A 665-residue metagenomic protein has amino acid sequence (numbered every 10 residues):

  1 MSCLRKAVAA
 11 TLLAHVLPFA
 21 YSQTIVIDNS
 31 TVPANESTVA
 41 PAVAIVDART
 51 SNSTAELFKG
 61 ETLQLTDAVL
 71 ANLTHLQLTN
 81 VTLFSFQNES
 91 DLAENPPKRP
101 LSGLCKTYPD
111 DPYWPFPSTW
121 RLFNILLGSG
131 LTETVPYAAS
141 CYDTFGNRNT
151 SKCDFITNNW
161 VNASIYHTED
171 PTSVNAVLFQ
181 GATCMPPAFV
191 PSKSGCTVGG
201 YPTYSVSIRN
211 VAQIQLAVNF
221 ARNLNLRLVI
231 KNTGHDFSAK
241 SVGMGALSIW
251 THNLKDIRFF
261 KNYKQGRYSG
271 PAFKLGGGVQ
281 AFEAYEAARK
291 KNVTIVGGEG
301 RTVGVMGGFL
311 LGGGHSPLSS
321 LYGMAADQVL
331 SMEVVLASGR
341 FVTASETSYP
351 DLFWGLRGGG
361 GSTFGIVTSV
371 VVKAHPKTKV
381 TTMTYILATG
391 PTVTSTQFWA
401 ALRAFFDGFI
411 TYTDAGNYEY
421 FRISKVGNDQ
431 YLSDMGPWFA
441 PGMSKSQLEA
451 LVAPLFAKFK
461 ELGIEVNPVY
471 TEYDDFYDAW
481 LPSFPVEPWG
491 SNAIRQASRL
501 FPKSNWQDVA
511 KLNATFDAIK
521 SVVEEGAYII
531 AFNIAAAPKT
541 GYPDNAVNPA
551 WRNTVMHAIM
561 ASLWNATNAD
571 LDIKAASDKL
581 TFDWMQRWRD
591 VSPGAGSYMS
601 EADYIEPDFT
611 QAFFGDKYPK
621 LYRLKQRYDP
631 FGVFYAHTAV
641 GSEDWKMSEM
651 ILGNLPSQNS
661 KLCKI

Functional and structural regions predicted by a protein language model:
M1-V26: Fungal secretory targeting signals
Q23-I665: Soluble FAD-dependent oxygen oxidases
